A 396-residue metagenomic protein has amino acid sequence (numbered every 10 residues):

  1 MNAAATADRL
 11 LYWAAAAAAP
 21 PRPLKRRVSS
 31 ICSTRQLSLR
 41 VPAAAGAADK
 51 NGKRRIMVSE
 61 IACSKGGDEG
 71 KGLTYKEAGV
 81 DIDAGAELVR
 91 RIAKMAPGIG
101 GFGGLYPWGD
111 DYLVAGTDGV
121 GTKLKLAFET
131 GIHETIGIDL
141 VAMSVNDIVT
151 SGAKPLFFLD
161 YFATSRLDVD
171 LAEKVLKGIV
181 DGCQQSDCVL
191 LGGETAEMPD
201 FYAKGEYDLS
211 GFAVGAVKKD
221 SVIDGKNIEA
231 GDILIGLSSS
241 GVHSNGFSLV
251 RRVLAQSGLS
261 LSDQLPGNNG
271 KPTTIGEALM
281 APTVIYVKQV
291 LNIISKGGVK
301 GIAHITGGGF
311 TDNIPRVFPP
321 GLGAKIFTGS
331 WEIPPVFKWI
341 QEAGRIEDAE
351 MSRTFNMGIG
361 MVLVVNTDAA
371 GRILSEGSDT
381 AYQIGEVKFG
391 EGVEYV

Functional and structural regions predicted by a protein language model:
N2-A16, K25, T34-Q36, R40-P42 (+7 more regions): Glycine-/charge-enriched secondary-structure boundary and capping motifs
D83-S240: Glycine-rich phosphate/pyrophosphate-binding loop regions near the starts of catalytic domains
K123-K125, S244-G246, N313-I314: Short helix/loop capping segments that flank catalytic or ligand/cofactor-binding pockets
G152-K154, L249, G298, T380: Short loop/turn motifs at secondary-structure junctions
S221-I275: Short, acidic (Asp/Glu-rich) active-site segment that either coordinates a divalent metal cofactor
